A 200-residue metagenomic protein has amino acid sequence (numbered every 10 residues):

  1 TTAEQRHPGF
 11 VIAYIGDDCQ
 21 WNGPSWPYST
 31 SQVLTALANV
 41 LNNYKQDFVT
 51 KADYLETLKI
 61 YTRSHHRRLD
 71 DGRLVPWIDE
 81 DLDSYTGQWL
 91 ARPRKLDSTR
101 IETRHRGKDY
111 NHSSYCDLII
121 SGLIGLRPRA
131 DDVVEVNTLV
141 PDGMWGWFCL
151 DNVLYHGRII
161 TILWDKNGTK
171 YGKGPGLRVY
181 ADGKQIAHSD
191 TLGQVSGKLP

Functional and structural regions predicted by a protein language model:
T1-S25, D70-T99, T161: Extended glycan-interaction surfaces of carbohydrate-active proteins
T2-A3, T86-P200: Carbohydrate-active enzyme catalytic cores, enriched for enzymes that act on polyanionic acidic polysaccharides
G16-S25, V40-Y44, T103-Y110: Short, contiguous acidic/charged loop-to-helix segments that flank catalytic cores in large enzymes
P24-N39, Y110-S121: Well-ordered alpha-helical segments within folded domains of soluble proteins
S31, T35-Y44, I159, L163-G168: Short regulatory "switch" loops immediately downstream of catalytic or recognition motifs within protein catalytic
V33, N39-N43, R63, R67 (+1 more regions): Short, well-ordered loop/turn and helix-capping segments at boundaries between secondary-structure elements and domains
N39-L58, R127-V133: Structural helix-adjacent loops and short alpha-helical linkers that scaffold large soluble proteins
D53-L74: Substrate-binding beta-hairpin/strand module that engages nucleic acids
